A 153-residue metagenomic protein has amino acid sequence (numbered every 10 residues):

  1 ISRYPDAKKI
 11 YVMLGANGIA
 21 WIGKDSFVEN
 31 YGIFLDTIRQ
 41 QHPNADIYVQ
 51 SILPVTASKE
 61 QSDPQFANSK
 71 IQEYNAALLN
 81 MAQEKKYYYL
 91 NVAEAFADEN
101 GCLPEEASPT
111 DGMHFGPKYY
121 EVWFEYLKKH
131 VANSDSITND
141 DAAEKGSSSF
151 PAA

Functional and structural regions predicted by a protein language model:
I1-R3, G32-Q41: Short amphipathic alpha-helices and their capping/turn segments at secondary-structure boundaries
I1-V28, I52-S58: Oxyanion-hole/transition-state-stabilizing segment in secreted/luminal serine hydrolases and related acyltransferases
Y11, Y48, Y88-L90: Hydrophobic/aromatic beta-strand patches that form the interior of the parallel beta-sheet core in alpha/beta enzyme
M13, T37-Q41, M81: Short hydrophobic alpha-helical module
K24-F34, N68-Y74: Charged helix-capping and loop-helix junction motifs
H42-D46: A short helix->loop->beta-strand "cap" motif at the edges of active sites that frequently abuts
P54-F150: Catalytic His-Asp segment of secreted/periplasmic serine-dependent ester chemistry enzymes
